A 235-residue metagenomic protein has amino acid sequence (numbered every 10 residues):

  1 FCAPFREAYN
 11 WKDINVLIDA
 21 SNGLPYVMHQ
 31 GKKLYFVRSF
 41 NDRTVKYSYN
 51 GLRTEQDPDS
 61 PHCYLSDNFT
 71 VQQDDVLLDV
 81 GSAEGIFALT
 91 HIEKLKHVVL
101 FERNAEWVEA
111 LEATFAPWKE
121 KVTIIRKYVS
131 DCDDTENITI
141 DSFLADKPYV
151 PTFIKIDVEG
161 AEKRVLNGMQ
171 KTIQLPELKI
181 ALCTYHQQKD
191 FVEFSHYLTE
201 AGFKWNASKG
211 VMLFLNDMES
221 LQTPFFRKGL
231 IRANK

Functional and structural regions predicted by a protein language model:
F1-K94, V99-F101, K147, V192 (+1 more regions): S-adenosyl-L-methionine
V71, F143-P151, L175: Glycine-rich phosphate-binding loop signature in dinucleotide/nucleotide-binding domains
G81, K155-E159: Conserved S-adenosyl-L-methionine
T90, K94, A113-T114, V165-T172 (+1 more regions): A short acidic, amphipathic alpha-helical/loop segment
K96-H97, K121, K179: Residues at the starts of beta-strands that form the adenosine-phosphate
F101-P148: S-adenosyl-L-methionine
I154, P176-Y185: Conserved beta-strand signature within the Rossmann-like core of class I S-adenosyl-L-methionine
